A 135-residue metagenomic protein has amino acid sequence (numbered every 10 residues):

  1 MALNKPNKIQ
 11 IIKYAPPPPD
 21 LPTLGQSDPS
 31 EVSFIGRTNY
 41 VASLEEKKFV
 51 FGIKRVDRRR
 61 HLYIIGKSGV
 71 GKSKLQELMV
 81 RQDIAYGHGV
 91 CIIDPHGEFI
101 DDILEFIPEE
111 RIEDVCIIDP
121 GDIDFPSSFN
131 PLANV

Functional and structural regions predicted by a protein language model:
M1-N39: An aromatic-glycine-centered, glycine-rich loop/turn in mixed alpha/beta architecture
I12-A15, D28-E31, V41-L44, G69-G71 (+1 more regions): A short linear-motif detector with a strong N-terminal bias
G36-S43, V50-I53: Walker A/P-loop-proximal flanking segment of P-loop NTPase domains
K47-V135: Switch/coupling segment of Walker-type NTPase motor domains
